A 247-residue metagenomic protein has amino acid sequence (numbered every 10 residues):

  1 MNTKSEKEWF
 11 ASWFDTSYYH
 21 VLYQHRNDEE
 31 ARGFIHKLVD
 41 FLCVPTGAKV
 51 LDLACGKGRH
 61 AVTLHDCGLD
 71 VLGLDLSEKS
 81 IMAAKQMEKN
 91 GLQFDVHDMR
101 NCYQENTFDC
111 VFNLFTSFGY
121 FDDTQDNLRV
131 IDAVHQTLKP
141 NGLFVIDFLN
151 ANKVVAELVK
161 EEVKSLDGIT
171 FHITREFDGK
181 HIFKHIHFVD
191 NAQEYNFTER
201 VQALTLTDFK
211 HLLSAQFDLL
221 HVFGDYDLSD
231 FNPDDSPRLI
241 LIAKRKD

Functional and structural regions predicted by a protein language model:
M1-P45: Conserved class I S-adenosyl-L-methionine
G47-A54: Conserved class I S-adenosyl-L-methionine
K57-N101: Class I SAM-dependent methyltransferase SAM/SAH-binding core
R100-C110: A short acidic, Gly/Pro-enriched loop at the edge of an enzyme's catalytic core that lines a small-molecule cofactor
D109-Q125: A short SAM/SAH-binding and catalytic strip from SAM-dependent methyltransferases
L128-P140: A short glycine-rich, Lys/Arg-flanked "PGG" loop and its adjoining helix->strand segment in the class I
V145-H211: SAM-dependent methyltransferase
D208-D247: C-terminal lobe and adjacent flexible extensions of AdoMet/dcAdoMet transferase-like proteins
